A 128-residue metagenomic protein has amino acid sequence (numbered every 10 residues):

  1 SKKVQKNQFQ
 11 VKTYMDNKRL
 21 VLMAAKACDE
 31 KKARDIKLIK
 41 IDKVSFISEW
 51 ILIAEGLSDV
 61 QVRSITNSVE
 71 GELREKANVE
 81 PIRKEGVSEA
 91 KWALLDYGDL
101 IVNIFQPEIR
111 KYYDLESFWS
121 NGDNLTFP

Functional and structural regions predicted by a protein language model:
S1-I47, D59-A93, Y97, P107-E108 (+1 more regions): Polybasic/polar functional segments that serve as interface/processing modules
I53-E55: Short hydrophobic/aromatic beta-strand micro-patches that form the beta-sheet surface supporting nucleotide- or nucleic
